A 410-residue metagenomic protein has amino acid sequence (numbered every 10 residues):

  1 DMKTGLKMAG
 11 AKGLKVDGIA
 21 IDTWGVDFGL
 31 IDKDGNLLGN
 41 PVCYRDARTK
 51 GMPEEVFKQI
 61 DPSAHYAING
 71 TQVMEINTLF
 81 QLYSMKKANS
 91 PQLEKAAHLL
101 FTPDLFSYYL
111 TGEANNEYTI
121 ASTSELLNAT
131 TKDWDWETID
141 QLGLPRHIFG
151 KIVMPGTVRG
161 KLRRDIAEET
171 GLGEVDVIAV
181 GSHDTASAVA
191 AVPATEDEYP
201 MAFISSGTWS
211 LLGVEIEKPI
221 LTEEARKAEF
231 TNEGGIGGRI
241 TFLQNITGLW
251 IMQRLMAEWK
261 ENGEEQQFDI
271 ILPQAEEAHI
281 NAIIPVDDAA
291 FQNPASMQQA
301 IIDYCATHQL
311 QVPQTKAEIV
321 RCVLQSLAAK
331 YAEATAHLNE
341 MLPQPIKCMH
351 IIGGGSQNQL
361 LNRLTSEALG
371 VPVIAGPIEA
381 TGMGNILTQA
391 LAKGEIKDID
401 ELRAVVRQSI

Functional and structural regions predicted by a protein language model:
D1-G39, A67, K95, A167-V177 (+2 more regions): N-terminal glycine/serine-rich phosphate-binding loop of ATP-dependent small-molecule kinases, especially carbohydrate
K7-C43, Q72-I76, S107-N128, K151-M154: Short beta-strand-loop/turn "lid" adjacent to the catalytic site in phosphate-handling enzymes
G13-T23, H98-L99, K151-I152, M341-G353: Short glycine-rich phosphate-binding loop at a beta-alpha junction
D46: Carbohydrate-associated surface elements
K50, F57-G70, M74-E75, F80-E113 (+5 more regions): Active-site core segments that coordinate phosphate-bearing ligands/cofactors across diverse enzyme families
Y66-A67, E117-I120, R146: Short beta-strands and strand-loop turn motifs
T130-T131, P155-R159: Short beta-strand to alpha-helix junction loop
L142-P155, I386: A conserved helix-loop-beta module that forms one wall/lid of the active-site cleft in ATP-utilizing catalytic domains
